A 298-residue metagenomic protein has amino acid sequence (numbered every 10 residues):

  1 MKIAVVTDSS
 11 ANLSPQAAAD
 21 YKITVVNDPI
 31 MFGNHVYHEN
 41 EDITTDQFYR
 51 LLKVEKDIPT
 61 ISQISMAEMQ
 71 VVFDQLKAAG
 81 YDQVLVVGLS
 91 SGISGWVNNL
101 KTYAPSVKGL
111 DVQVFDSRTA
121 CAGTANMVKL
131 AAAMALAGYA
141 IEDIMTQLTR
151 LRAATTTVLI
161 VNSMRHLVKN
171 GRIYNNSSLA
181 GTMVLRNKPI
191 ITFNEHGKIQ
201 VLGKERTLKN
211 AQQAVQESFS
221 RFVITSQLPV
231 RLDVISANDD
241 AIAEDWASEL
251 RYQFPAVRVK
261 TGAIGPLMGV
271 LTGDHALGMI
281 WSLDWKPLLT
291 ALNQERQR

Functional and structural regions predicted by a protein language model:
A4-Q63: N-terminal glycine-rich anion-binding loop in soluble enzyme alpha/beta folds
V6-T7, V86-S90, D116, S282: Short beta-strand segments
S10, S14-T24, P29, L100-A104 (+3 more regions): Mixed-charge interfacial surface used for oligomerization/domain docking and macromolecular partner engagement
T44, W96-L100: Short, solvent-exposed amphipathic alpha-helices that sit in or adjacent to ligand/effector-binding or catalytic
S62-V72: Glycine-rich, highly charged phosphate/nucleotide-binding loops
V72-A79: Short, well-structured alpha-helical segments in soluble
L89-W96, S117-A120, N187: Short glycine-enriched loops at secondary-structure junctions
